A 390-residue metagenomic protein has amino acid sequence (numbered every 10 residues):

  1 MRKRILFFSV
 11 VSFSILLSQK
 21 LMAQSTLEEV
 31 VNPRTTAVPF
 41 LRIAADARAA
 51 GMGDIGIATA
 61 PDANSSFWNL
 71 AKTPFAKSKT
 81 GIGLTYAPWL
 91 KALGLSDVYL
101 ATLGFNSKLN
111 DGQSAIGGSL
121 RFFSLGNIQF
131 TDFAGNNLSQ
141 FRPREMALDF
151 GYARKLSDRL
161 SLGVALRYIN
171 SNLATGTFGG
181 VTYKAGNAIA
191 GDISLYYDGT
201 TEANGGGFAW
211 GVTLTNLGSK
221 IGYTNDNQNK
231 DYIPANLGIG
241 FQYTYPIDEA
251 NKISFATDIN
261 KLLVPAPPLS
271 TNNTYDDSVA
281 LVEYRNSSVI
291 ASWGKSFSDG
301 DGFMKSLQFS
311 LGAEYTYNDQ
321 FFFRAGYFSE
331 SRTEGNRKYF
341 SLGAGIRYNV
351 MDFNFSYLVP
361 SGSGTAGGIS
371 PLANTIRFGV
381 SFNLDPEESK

Functional and structural regions predicted by a protein language model:
M1-T26, F241, A313: Bacterial Sec-dependent N-terminal signal peptides
Q24-K390: Subset of outer-membrane beta-barrel
